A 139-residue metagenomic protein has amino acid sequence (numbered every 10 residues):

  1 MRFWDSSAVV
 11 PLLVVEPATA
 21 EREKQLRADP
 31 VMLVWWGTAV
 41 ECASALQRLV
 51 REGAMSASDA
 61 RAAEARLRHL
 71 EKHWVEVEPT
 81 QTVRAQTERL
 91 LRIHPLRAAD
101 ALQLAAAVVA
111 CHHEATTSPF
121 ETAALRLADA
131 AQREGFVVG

Functional and structural regions predicted by a protein language model:
M1-A39, L49-A62, F136: Short, well-structured N-terminal submotif of metal-dependent ribonuclease cores
A8, S44, Q103-A106: Hydrophobic side chains within alpha-helical segments
P11-L13, A45, A130: Residues that scaffold the ATP/ADP-binding catalytic core of kinase and kinase-like folds
E21, E41, Q86, D129-A130: Phosphate- and divalent-cation-binding pockets in alpha/beta enzyme and binding domains that engage nucleotide-derived
A28-D29, L70-H73, E134: Structured helix-beta-strand junction loops
G37, A43-R92: Active-site-proximal, substrate-binding regions of enzyme catalytic domains and RNA-binding/basic surfaces
H73-R126: Active-site neighborhoods of divalent-metal-dependent phosphate/nucleic-acid chemistry enzymes
L125-G139: Extended low-complexity acidic/polar segments
